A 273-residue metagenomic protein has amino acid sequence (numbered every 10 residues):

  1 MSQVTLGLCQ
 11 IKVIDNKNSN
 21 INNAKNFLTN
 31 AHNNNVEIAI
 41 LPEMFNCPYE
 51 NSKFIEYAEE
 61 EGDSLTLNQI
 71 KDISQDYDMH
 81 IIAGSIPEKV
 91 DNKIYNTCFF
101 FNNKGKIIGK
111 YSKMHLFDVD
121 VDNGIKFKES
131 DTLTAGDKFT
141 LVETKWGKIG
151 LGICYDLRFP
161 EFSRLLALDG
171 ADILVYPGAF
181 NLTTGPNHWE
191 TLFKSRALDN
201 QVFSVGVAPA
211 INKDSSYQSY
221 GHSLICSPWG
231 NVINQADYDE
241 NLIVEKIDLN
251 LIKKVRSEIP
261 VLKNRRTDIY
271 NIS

Functional and structural regions predicted by a protein language model:
M1-G7: Extreme N-terminal starter segment of soluble prokaryotic enzymes
L6, F100-I108, C226-N234: Short, glycine-anchored, charge-dense loop/turn motifs used at functional sites
Q10-D15: Short polar catalytic/cofactor-binding loops
K17, T29-K104, K110, N181-N200: Cys-nucleophile CN-hydrolase/nitrilase-fold catalytic domain and related Cys-dependent amidase chemistry that acts on
S19-N30, R158-R164: Short, acidic/polar
G62-I82, K148, C154, R158-I243: CN hydrolase (nitrilase-like) catalytic-core segments centered on the catalytic cysteine and neighboring Lys/Glu
K89-D169, L182-T191, E258-V261: Active-site catalytic loop in hydrolytic enzyme cores
K253-S273: A short C-terminal boundary segment appended to hydrolase-like catalytic domains
